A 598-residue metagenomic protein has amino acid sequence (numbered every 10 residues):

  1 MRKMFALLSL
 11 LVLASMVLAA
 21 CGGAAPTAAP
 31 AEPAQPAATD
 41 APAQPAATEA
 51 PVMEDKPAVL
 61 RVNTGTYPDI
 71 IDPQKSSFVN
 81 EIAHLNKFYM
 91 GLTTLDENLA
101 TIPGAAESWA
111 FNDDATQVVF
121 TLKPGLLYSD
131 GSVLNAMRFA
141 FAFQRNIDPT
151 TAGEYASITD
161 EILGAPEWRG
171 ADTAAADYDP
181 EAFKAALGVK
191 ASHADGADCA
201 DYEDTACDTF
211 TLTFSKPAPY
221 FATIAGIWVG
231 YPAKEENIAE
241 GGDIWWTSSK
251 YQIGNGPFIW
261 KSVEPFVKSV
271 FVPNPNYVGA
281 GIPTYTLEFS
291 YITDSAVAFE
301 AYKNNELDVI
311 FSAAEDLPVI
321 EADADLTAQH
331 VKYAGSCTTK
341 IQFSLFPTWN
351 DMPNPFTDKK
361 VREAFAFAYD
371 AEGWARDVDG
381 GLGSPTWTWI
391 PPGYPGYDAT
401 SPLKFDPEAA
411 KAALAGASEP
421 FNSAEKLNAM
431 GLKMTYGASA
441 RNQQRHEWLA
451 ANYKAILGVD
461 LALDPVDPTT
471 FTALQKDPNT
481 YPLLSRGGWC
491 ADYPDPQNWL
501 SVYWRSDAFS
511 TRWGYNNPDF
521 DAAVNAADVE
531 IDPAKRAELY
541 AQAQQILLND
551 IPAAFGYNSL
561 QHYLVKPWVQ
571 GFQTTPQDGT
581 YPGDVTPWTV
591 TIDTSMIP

Functional and structural regions predicted by a protein language model:
R61, L134-Q144, C207-P217, G256-P257 (+6 more regions): Alpha-helical secondary-structure segments
V62, G131, D308-S312, D325 (+3 more regions): Periplasmic binding protein-like
N63-D113, Y251-N255: N-terminal lobe/hinge region of extracytoplasmic solute-binding protein
T121, T151-N237: Surface-exposed binding/hinge segments that line and control ligand-binding clefts or catalytic entry sites
K184, S215-I282, T286, E408 (+2 more regions): Gly/Pro-rich hinge or "lid" segments in bacterial periplasmic/extracellular proteins
A239-S249, N274-I320: Ligand-site clamp/hinge motif
V270-P275, P355-A451, A455, A462 (+3 more regions): Append "and occasionally in soluble cytosolic enzymes with long acidic Gly/Pro-rich linkers
W504-D507, Y563-P598: Long beta-strand-rich cores associated with HINT superfamily self-processing modules
